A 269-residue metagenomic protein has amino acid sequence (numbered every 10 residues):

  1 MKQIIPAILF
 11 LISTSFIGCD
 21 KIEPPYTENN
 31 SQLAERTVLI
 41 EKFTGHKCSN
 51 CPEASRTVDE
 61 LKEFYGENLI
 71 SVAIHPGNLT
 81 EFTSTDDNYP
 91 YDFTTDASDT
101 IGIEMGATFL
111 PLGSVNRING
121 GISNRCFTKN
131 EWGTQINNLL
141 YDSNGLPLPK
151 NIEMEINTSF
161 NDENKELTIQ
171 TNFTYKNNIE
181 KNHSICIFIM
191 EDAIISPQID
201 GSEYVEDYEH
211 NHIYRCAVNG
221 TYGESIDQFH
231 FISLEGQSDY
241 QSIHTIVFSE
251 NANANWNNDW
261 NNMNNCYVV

Functional and structural regions predicted by a protein language model:
Q3, S13-E41, S49: Bacterial Sec-dependent N-terminal signal peptides
R36, S55-I74: Conserved helix-turn-beta segment immediately C-terminal to the redox Cys motif in thioredoxin-like folds
V38, H46, L69, P111 (+1 more regions): Residue-level detector of short, conserved catalytic/binding motifs and their immediate flanks
E41-F43, I74: Conserved beta-strand segments of the P-loop GTPase G domain that flank and frequently precede/overlap
F43-T57: Conserved redox-active cysteine motifs that mediate thiol-disulfide chemistry, especially di-cysteine Cys-X(1-2)-Cys
K47, K62-Y65, R117, L140: Sec/Tat-exported extracytoplasmic proteins
A73-V269: Short, conserved sequence motifs used for protein processing/export or organelle targeting and for catalysis
